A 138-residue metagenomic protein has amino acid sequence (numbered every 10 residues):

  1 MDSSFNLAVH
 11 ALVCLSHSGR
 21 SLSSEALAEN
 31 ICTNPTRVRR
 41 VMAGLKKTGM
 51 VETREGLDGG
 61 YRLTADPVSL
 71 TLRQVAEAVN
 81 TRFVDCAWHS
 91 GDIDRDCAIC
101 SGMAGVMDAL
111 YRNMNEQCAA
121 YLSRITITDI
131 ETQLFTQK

Functional and structural regions predicted by a protein language model:
M1-T33, R62: N-terminal helix-turn-helix DNA-binding core of bacterial DNA-binding proteins
S21-S23, E52, T128: Short, structured loop/turn "capping" segments at alpha-beta junctions
T36: Key DNA-contact positions within bacterial/archaeal DNA-binding proteins
V41-K46: Basic amphipathic alpha-helical segments that dock to polyanions
K47-M50, A78: Residue cluster at the C-terminal edge of the helix-turn-helix DNA-binding motif
G49-T64: Beta-hairpin "wing" of winged helix-turn-helix
T64-K138: Non-DNA-binding regulatory cores of transcription-related proteins, predominantly C-terminal effector-binding
